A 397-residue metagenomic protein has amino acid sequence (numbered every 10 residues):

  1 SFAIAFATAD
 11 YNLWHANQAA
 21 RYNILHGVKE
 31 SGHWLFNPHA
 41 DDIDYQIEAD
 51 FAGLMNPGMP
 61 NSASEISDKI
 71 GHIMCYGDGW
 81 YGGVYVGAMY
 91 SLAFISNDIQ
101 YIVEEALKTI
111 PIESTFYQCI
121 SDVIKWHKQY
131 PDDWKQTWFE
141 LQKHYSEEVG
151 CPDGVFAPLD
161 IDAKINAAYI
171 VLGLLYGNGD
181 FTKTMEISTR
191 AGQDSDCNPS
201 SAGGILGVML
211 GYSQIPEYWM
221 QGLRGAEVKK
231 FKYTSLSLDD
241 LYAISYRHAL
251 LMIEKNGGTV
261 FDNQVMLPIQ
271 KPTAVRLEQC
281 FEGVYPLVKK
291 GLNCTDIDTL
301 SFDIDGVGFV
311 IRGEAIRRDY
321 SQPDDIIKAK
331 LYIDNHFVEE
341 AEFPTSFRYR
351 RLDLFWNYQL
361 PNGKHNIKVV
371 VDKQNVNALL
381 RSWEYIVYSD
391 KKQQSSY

Functional and structural regions predicted by a protein language model:
S1-H33: Extended ligand-binding groove/face enriched in aromatic
A20-A40, A49-M59, D68-I73, A88-G192: Accessory "access/gating" subregions that flank catalytic or transport cores
S62-I70, G83-V84, R224: Short, conserved phosphate-binding/catalytic loop or strand-edge motifs used in phosphoryl-/nucleotidyl-transfer
C75-D78, V86-G87, Y169-L250: Catalytic phosphate/nucleotide-handling subdomain of diverse soluble enzymes
L107-T109, I205, L223-G225, F261-K271: A glycine-rich phosphate-binding loop feature that marks nucleotide/adenosyl-phosphate handling sites
K229-V284, A341: Long, domain-scale non-catalytic interaction/scaffolding regions in large secretory-pathway and trafficking proteins
D262-G306, E314-P323, I386, S396-Y397: Glycan-recognition and processing domains
A315-Q393: Beta-strand-rich ligand-recognition modules
